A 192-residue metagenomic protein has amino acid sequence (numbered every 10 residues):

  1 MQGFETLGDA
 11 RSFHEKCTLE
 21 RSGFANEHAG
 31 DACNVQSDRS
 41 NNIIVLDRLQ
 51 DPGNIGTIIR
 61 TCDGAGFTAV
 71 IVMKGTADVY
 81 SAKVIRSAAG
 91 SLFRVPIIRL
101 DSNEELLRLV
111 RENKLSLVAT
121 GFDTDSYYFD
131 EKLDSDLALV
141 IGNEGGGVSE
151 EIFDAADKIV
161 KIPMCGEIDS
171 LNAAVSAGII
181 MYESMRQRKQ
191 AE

Functional and structural regions predicted by a protein language model:
M1-E5, R11-H14, T18-R21, G30-T124: RNA substrate-binding interface of SAM-dependent RNA methyltransferases
G8-R11, G75-A77, E144-G146, M164-I168: Short, acidic/turn-prone active-site loops that include or flank metal/cofactor- and phosphate-binding residues
F24, N41, D136: Conserved catalytic motifs of the protein kinase core domain
E27, D63-A65, V79, V84-L92 (+1 more regions): Structured adenosyl-cofactor binding patch, chiefly the S-adenosyl-L-methionine
V118-G166: Active-site/ligand-binding-proximal alpha/beta "capping" segment
